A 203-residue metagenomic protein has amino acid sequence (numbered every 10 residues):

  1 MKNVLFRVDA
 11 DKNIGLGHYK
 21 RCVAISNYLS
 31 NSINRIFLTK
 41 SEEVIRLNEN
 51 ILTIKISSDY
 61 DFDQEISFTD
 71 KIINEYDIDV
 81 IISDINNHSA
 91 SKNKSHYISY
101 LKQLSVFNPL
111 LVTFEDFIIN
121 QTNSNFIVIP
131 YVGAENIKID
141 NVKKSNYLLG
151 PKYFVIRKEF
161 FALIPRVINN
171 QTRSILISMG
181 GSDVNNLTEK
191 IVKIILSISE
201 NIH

Functional and structural regions predicted by a protein language model:
M1-L5: Extreme N-terminal starter segment of soluble prokaryotic enzymes
F6-R7, D11-N13, R21-Y28, K40-K143 (+1 more regions): Active-site and donor-binding regions of nucleotide-sugar-utilizing enzymes
D9-L16, G181-N185: N-terminal beta1-alpha1 ligand-phosphate binding loop
K20, S182-I194: A conserved mid-protein helix/loop that constitutes part of the nucleotide-sugar donor-binding site
R35-S41, H203: Short internal beta-strands
T122-N185: A nucleotide-sugar donor-handling region in carbohydrate enzymes
K193-H203: A conserved nucleotide-sugar
